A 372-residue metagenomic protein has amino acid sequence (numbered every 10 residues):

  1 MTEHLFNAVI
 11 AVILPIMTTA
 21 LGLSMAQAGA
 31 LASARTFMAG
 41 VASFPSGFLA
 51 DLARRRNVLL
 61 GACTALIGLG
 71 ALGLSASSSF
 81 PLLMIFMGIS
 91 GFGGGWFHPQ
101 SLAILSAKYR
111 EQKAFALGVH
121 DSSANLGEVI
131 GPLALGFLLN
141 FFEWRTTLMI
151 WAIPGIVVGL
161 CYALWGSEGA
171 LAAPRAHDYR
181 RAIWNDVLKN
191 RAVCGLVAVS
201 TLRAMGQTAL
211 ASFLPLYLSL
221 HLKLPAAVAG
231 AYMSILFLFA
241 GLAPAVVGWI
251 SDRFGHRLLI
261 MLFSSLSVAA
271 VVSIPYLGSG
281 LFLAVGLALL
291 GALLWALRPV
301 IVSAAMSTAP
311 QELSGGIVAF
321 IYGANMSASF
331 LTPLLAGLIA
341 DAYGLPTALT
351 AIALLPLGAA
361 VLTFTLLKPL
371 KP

Functional and structural regions predicted by a protein language model:
A8, T36-F44, E128-V129, F237-A245 (+1 more regions): Residue-level signature of mid-helix packing/kink "hotspots" within the transmembrane helices of 12-pass Major
I10-A11, A192-G241: Extracytoplasmic gate region of multi-pass secondary transporters
V41-S78: Conserved MFS/SLC helix-loop-helix module at the cytosolic interface between two early adjacent transmembrane helices
A42-R55, P244-G255, A340-D341: Helix-to-loop junctions at the C-terminal end of transmembrane segments in multipass secondary transporters
F86-A124: Cytoplasmic helix-loop-helix junction between adjacent transmembrane helices in 12-TM secondary transporters
H120-S167: Helix-loop-helix hairpin linking two adjacent transmembrane segments in secondary transporters
G169-L196: Juxtamembrane intracellular "pre-TM" segments in multi-pass secondary transporters
R257-A304: C-terminal transmembrane helical hairpin of 12-TM major facilitator-type secondary transporters
